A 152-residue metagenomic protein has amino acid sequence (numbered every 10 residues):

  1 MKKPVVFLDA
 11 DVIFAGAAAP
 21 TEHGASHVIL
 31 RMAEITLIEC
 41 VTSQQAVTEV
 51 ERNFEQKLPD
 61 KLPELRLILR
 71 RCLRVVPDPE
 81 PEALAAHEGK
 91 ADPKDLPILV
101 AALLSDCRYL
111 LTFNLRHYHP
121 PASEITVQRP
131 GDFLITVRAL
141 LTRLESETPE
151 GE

Functional and structural regions predicted by a protein language model:
M1-C40: Short, well-structured N-terminal submotif of metal-dependent ribonuclease cores
V5, E39, L110, I125-T126: A residue-level structural signature of the nucleotidyltransferase/glycosyltransferase Rossmann-like core
L8, Q44, T112-F113: Short His-Asn-centered micro-motif
V12-I13, A46, I98, R116-H117: Alpha-helix capping/helix-boundary segments
M32-A85: PIN-domain endoribonuclease scaffold, especially VapC-family toxins
L73-L111, L115-R116: Active-site neighborhoods of divalent-metal-dependent phosphate/nucleic-acid chemistry enzymes
E88-G89, L96, Y109, L115-E152: Acidic, PIN/NYN-like endoribonuclease modules and their adjacent C-terminal/linker elements
